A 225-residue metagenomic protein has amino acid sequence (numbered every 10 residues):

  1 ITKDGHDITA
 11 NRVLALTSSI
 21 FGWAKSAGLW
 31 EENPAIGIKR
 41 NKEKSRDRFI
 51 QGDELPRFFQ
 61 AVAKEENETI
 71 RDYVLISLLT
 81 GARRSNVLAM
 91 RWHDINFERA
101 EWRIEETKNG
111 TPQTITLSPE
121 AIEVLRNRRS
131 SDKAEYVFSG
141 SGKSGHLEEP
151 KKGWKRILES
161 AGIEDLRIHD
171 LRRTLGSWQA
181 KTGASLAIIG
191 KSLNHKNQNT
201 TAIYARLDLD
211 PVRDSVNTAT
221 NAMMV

Functional and structural regions predicted by a protein language model:
D4-L16, S26-A89, E98, K108-T111 (+2 more regions): Basic, Lys/Arg- and aromatic-enriched nucleic-acid-binding interface segment
S18-F21, K25, D208-V212: C-terminal flanking helix
N41-K42, F49, E106-G110, E120 (+1 more regions): Catalytic-site neighborhood detector that most strongly recognizes the C-terminal catalytic loop/helix of tyrosine
D53-P56, R99, T116-E164: Active-site/catalytic core of tyrosine-dependent DNA strand-transfer enzymes
T69-I70, E164-T182: Short basic/aromatic active-site micro-motif
I76-S77, W178-T182, S192: Short alpha-helical segment immediately N-terminal to, or the first helix within, an HTH/HTH-like DNA-binding domain
D94-E101, D165, A184-I203, D214: Short, polar N-cap/turn motifs at the start of nucleic acid-interacting alpha helices
R99, N127, S131, S139-S144 (+2 more regions): C-terminal secondary-structure termini that scaffold catalytic or DNA-interacting sites
